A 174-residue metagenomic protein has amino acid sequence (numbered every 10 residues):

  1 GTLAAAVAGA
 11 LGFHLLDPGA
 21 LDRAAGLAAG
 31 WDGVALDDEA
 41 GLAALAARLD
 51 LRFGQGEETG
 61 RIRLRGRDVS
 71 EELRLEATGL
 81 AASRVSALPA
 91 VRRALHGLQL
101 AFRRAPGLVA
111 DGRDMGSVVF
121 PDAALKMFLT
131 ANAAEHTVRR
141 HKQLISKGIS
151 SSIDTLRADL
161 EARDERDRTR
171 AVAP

Functional and structural regions predicted by a protein language model:
G1-T2: Walker A/P-loop
A6-L75: N-terminal phosphate/diphosphate-binding loop that engages ATP/GTP or pyrophosphate donors across diverse enzyme folds
G19, G66, L95, V109 (+1 more regions): Residue-level signal for inorganic ion chemistry
D22, E39, A43, L88-H96 (+2 more regions): Amphipathic alpha-helical transducer elements in NTP-driven molecular machines
G54, Q99-A105, R113-V118, D122 (+1 more regions): Small-molecule kinase domains that catalyze NTP-dependent phosphoryl transfer to phosphate-bearing small molecules
V69-A81, G116-V119: RNA pseudouridine synthases
G79-A90, Q143-S151: Flexible beta-alpha connector loops of hexameric P-loop NTPases
P121-K142, S151-D159: Conserved phosphate-donor/acceptor-positioning beta-strand/loop module used by diverse small-molecule
